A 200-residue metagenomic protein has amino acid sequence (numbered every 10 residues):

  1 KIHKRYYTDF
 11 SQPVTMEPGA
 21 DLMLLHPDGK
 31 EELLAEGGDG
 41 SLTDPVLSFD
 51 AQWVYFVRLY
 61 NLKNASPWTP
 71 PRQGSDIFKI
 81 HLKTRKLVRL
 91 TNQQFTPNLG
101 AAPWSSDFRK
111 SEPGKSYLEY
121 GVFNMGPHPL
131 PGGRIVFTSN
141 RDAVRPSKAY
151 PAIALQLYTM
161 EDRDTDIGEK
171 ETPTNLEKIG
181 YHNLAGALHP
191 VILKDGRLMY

Functional and structural regions predicted by a protein language model:
K1-Y200: Sequence signature of WD/YWTD-type beta-propeller architectures
